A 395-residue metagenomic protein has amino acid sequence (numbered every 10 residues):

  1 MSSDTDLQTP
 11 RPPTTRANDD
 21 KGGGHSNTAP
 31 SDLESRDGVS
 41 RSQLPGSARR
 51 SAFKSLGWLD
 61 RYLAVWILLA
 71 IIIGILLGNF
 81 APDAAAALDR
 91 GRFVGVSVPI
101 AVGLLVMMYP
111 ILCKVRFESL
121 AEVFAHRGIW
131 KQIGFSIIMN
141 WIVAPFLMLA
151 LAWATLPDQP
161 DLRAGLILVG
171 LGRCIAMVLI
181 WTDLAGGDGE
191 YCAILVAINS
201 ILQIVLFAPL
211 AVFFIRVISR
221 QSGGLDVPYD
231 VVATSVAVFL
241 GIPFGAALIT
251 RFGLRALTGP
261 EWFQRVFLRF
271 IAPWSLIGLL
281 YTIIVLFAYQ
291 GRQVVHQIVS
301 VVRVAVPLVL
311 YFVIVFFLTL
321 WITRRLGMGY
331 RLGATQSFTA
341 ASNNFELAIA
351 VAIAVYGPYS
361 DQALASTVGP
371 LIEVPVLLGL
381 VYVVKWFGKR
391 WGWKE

Functional and structural regions predicted by a protein language model:
S2-A341, F345-E395: Alpha-helical transmembrane segments of multi-pass small-molecule/ion transporters
